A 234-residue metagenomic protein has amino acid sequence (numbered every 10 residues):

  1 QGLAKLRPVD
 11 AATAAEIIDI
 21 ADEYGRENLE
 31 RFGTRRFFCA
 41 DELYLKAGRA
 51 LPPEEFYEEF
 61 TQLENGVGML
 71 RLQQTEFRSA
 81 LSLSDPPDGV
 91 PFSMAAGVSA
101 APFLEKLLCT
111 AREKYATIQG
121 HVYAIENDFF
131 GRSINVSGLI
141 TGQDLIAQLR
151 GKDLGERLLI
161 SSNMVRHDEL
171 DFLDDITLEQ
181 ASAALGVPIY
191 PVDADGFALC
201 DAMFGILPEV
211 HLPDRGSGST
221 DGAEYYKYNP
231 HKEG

Functional and structural regions predicted by a protein language model:
G2-G234: Auxiliary Fe-S-binding modules of radical SAM enzymes
